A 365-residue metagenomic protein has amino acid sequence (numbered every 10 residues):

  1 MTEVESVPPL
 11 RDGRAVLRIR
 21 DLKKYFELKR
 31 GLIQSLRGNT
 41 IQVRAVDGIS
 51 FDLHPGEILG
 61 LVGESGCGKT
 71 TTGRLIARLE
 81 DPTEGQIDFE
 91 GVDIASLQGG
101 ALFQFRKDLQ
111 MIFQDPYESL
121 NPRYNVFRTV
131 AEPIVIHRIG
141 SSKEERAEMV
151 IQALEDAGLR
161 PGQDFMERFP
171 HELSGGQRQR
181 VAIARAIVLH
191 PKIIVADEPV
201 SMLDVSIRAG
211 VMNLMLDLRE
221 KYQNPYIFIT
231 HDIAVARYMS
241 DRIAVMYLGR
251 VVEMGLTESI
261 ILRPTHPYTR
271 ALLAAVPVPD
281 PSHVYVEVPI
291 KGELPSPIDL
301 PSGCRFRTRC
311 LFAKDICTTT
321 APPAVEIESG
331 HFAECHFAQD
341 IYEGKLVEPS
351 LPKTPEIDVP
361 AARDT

Functional and structural regions predicted by a protein language model:
E3-A15, L28-R37, Q42, Q163 (+1 more regions): Short catalytic/signature loops enriched in Gly
V62-G63: The feature captures the beta-strand-to-loop junction immediately N-terminal to the Walker
A77: Helix-to-loop junction immediately C-terminal to a conserved catalytic motif
G85-D93: Conserved ABC transporter NBD signature motif
F169-L173, Q177: Conserved ABC ATPase signature
V188-K192: A short, proline-enriched helix->beta-strand linker immediately N-terminal to the Walker B motif in ABC-type P-loop
P199, L203, I207-Y285: P-loop NTP-binding/switch modules centered on Walker-like glycine-rich loops
